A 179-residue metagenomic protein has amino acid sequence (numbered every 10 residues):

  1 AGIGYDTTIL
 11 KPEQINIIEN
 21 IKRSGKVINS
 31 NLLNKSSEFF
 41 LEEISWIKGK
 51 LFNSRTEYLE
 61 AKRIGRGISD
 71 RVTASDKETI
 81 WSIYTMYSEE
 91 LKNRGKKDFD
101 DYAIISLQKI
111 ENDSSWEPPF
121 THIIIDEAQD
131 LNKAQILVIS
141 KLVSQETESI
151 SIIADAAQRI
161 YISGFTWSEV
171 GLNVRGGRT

Functional and structural regions predicted by a protein language model:
G2-K96: Coupling/switch/interface segments within P-loop NTPase motor domains and analogous charged loops in nucleic-acid
I3, D76, S88-G95, D113-P118 (+2 more regions): Conserved helicase motor core of SF1/SF2 NTP-dependent helicases
Q14, E19-K22, K35, Q108 (+4 more regions): Residue-identity detector for glutamine
S45, T85-E89, I104-E111, Q129: Amphipathic, well-packed alpha-helical segments that form the structural scaffold of globular domains
G95-I104: Short glycine-rich substrate-engagement loop in P-loop NTPases that contacts/grips substrate
